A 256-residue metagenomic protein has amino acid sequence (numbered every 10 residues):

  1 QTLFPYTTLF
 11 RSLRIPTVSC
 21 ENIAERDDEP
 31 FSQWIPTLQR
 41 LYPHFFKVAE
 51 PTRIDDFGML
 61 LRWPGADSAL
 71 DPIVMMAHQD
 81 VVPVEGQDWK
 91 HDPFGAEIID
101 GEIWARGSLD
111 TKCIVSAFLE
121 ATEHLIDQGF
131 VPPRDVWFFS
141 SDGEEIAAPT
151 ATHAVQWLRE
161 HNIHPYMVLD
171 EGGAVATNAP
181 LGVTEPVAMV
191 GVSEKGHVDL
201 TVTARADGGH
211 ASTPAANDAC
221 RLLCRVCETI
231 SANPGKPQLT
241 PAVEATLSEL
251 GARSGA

Functional and structural regions predicted by a protein language model:
T2-L9: Short, small-residue-biased leader/transition segments that mark boundaries at the very start of proteins
L13-V18, Q39, P43, K47 (+3 more regions): Sec-exported extracytoplasmic/periplasmic mature domains
R14-L70, F94-A96: A non-catalytic alpha/beta surface segment that caps or lines the substrate-entry region of metallo-dependent hydrolase
G65-T111: Catalytic-core environment of secreted peptidases
G86-W89, G129-V131, V190-H197: Short glycine/proline-enriched loop/turn "hinge" motifs that connect secondary-structure elements and lie
E102-I103, L109-A188: Acidic/histidine-rich catalytic neighborhood of metal-dependent amide-processing enzymes
L158-H161, Y166, A174-E185, V190-D199 (+1 more regions): Acidic-enriched catalytic cores of C-N bond-cleaving enzymes acting on peptides and small amides
